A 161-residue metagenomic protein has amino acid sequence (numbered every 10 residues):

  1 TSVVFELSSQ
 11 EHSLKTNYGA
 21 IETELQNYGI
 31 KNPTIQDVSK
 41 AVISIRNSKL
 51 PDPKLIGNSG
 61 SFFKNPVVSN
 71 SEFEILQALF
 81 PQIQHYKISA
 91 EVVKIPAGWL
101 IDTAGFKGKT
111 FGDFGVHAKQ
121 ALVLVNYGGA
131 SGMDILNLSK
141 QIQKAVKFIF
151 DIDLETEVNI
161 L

Functional and structural regions predicted by a protein language model:
T1-L124, A130-M133, I149, D153-L161: Phosphate/pyrophosphate- and phosphate-bearing ligand-binding catalytic cores of soluble enzymes
V146: Conserved ATP-binding N-box helix of the HATPase_c
